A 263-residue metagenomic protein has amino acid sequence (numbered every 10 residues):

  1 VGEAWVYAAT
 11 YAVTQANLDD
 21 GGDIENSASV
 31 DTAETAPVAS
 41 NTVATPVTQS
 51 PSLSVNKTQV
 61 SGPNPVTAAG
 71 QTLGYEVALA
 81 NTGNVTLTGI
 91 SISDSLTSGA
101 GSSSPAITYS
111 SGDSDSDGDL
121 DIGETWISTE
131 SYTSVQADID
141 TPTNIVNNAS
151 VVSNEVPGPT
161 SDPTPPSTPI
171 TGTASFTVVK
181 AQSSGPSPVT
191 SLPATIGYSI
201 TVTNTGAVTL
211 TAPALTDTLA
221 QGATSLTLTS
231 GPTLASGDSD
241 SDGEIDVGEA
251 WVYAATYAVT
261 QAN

Functional and structural regions predicted by a protein language model:
V1-N263: Exported/extracytosolic protein signature
